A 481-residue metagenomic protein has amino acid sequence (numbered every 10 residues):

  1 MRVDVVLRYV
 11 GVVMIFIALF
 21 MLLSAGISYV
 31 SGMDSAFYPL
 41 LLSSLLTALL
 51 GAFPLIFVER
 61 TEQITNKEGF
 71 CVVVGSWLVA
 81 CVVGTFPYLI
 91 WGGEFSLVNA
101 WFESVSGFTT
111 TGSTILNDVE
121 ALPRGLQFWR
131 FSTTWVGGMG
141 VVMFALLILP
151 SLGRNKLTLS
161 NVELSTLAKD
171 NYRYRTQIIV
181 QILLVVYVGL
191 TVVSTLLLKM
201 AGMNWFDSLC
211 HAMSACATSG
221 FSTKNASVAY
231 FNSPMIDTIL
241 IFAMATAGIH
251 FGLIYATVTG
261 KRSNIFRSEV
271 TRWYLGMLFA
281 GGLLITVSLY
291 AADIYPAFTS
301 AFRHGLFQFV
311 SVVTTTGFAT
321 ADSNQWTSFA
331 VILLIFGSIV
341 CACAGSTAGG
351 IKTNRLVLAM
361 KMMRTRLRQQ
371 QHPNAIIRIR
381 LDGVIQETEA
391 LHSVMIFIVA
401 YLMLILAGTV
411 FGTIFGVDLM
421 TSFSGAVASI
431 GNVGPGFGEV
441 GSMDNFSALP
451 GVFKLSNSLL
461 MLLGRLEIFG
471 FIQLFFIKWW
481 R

Functional and structural regions predicted by a protein language model:
M1-R481: Membrane-proximal intracellular helices of multi-pass ion channels
